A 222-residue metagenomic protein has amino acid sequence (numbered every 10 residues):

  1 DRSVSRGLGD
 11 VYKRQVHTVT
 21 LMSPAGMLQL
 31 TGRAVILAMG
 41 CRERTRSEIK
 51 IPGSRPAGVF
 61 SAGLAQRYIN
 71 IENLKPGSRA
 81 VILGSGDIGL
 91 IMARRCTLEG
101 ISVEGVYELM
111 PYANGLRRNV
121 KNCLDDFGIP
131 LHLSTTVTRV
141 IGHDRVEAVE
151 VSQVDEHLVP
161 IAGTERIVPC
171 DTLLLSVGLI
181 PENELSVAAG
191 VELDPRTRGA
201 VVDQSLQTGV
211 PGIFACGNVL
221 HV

Functional and structural regions predicted by a protein language model:
D1, N70, P76-V120, R196: Beta1-alpha1 glycine-rich phosphate/pyrophosphate-binding loop at the start of Rossmann-like nucleotide-binding domains
R2-Y12: Single conserved hydrophobic/aromatic residue that forms the stacking wall/gate of nucleotide- or nucleobase-binding
D10-V16, T97-E184, V191: A Rossmann-like FAD-binding core segment of flavoenzymes
L30-G40, D171-V177: Short hydrophobic core segments
M39-I51, I180-A189: Flavin (primarily FAD) binding-site architecture
C41-V81, S85-D87, R196-Q204: Glycine-rich dinucleotide-binding loop and its adjacent helix/turn
V59-I69, T172-L220: FAD-site-proximal beta/loop scaffold in flavoenzymes
P76-R79, S134, V210: Phosphate-coordination loops involved in phosphoryl transfer and adenosine-cofactor binding
